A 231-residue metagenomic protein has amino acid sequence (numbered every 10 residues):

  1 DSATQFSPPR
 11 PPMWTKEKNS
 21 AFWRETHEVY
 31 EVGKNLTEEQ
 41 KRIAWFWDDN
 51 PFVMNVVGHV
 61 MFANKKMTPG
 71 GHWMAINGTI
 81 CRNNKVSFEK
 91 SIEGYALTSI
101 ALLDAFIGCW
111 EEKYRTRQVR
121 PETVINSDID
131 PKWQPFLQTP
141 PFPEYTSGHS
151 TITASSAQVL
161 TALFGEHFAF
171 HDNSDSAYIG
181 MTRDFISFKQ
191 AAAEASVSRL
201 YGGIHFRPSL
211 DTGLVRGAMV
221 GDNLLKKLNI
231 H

Functional and structural regions predicted by a protein language model:
D1-H231: Acidic/polar surface patches and capping/hinge elements
